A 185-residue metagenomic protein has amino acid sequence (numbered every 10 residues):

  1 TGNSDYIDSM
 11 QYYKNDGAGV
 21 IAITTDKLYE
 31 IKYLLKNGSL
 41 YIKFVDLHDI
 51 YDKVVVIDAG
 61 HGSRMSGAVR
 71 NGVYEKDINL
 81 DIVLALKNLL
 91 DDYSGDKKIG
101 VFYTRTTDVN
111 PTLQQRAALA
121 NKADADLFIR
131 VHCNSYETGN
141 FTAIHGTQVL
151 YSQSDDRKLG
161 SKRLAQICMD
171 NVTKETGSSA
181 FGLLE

Functional and structural regions predicted by a protein language model:
T1-V55: Signal-peptide-cleaved, periplasmic/extracellular N-terminal interaction regions immediately downstream of the signal
N3-S9, N110-Q115, E185: N-terminal post-signal-peptidase region of extra-cytosolic proteins
E30-K32, S179-E185: Short beta-strand elements
Y41-Q166, K174, S178: Catalytic-core regions of hydrolytic enzymes
